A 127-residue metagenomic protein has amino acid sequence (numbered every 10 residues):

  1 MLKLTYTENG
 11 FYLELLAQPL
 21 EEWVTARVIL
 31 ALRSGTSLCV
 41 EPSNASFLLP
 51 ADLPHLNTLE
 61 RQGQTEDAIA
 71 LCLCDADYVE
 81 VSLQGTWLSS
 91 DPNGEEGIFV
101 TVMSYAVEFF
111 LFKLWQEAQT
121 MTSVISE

Functional and structural regions predicted by a protein language model:
M1-R33: Short, extreme N-terminal segment that most often corresponds to the first beta-strand
L4, R61-G63, S123-I125: Short secondary-structure junctions
T7-L15, N57-A68: Charged, amphipathic alpha-helical segments
Y12, E21-W23, R33-V40, E80 (+1 more regions): Short, surface-exposed beta-strand/loop "edge" segments at domain boundaries and coil↔beta transitions
E22-Q64: Short, well-structured hydrophobic secondary-structure segments
L53-L56, V79-V81, F110: Short, structured motif recognition centered on aromatic/hydrophobic residues
Q62-Y105: Amphipathic protein-protein interaction modules
S90-E127: Mixed-charge, glycine-accented linear interaction segment located at domain edges/termini
